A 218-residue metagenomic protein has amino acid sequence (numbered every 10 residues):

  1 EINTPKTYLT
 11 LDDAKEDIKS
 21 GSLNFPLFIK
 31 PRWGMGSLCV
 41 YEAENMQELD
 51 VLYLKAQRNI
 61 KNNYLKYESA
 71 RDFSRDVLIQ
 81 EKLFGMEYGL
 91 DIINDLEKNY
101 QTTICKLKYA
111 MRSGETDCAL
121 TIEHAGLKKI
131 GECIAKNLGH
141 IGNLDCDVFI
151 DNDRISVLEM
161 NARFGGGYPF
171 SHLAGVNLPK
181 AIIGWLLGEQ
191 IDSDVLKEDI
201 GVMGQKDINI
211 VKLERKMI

Functional and structural regions predicted by a protein language model:
E1-V77, F84, L96: Active-site nucleotide/adenylate-binding loops and adjacent lid/helix of ATP-dependent enzymes
P5, L38, Y88-L90, L144-C146 (+1 more regions): Change "...and in nucleic-acid phosphodiester-cleaving endonucleases..." to "...and in nucleic-acid processing enzymes
T7-L9, C105, M160: Short clusters of small/polar residues that mark proteolytic maturation junctions
P31-W33, Y109, A162-F164: Short, histidine-centered active-site or binding-site loop motifs used for metal coordination, general acid-base
G36, E87, G165: Conserved protein kinase catalytic core
E44-Q47, A119-E123, A174: Alpha-helix N-cap and loop-to-helix initiation/capping positions
Y53-K136, F149-I150, I155-S156: Phosphate-binding site of ATP-dependent enzymes
R112, E123-I218: ATP-dependent carboxylate activation and anion-phosphoryl transfer catalytic cores that bind Mg-ATP to form
